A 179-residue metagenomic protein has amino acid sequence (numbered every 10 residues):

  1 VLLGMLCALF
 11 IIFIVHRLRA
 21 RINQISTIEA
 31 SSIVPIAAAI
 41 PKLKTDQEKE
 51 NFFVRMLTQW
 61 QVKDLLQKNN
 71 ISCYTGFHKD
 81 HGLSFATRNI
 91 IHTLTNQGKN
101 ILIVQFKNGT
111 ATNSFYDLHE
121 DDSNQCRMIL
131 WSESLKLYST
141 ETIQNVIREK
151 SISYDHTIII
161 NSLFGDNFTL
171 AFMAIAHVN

Functional and structural regions predicted by a protein language model:
V1, A174-N179: Short, intrinsically disordered, charge-balanced linker/junction segments flanking boundaries in proteins
L2-C126, S134-Y138: Short boundary/hinge segments that flank catalytic cores
M5-L9, I147-S151, V178: A generic short-segment signal for beta-strand/edge and adjacent turn/coil regions
N70, D155, H177-N179: Conserved acidic residues
V104-Q105, R127-I175: Switch II (G3) loop of P-loop NTPases
